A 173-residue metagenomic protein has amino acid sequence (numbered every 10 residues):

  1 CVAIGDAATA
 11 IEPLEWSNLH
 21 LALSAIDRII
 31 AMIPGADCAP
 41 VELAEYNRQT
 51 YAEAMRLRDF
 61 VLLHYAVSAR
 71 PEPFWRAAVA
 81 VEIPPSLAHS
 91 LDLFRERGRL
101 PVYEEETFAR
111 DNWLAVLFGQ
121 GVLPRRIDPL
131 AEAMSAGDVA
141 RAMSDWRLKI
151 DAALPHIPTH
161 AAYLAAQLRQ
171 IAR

Functional and structural regions predicted by a protein language model:
C1-L14: Short FAD-binding loop at a beta-strand-to-alpha-helix junction that anchors the flavin cofactor in diverse
E12, N18-A22: Central helical "cap/lid" subdomain
E15, R28-V81: Active-site-proximal substrate-binding core of FAD-dependent oxidoreductases
A25: Charged catalytic carboxylate motif
M32, E45, Q49, E53 (+6 more regions): Residues that form generic nucleotide/phosphate-binding pockets
C38-A39, I83-P84, A109, T159-Y163: General structural signal for secondary-structure boundaries
R58, L62, A66-A140: Long, charge-rich C-terminal accessory regions
G119-R173: C-terminal non-catalytic accessory extensions
